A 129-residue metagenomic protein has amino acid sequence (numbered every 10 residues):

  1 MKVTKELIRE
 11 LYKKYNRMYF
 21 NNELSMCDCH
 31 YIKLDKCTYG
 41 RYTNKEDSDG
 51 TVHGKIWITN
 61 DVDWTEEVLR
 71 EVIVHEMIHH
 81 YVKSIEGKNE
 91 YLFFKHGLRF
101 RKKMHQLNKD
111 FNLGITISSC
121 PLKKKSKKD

Functional and structural regions predicted by a protein language model:
M1-V68, S84-D129: Metalloprotease/metallohydrolase-associated module, dominated by Zn2+-dependent proteases
E71-K83: Active-site recognition of the HExxH zinc-binding catalytic motif
